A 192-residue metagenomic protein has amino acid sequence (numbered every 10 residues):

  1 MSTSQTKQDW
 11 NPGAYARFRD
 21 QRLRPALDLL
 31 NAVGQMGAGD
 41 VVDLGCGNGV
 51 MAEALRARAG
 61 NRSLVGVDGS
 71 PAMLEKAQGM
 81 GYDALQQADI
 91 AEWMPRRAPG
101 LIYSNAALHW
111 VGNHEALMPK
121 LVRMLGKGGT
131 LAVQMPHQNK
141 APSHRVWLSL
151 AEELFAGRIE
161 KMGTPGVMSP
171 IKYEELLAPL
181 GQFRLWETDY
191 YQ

Functional and structural regions predicted by a protein language model:
M1-M36, V50-A54, M73-K76, L148: Conserved class I S-adenosyl-L-methionine
D40, G129-T130: Short glycine-centered segments of the SAM/dcSAM-binding site in methyltransferase folds
D40-P95: Class I SAM-dependent methyltransferase SAM/SAH-binding core
Y103: A conserved beta-strand element that flanks and buttresses the S-adenosyl-L-methionine
A106-A107: Short catalytic micro-motifs in class I SAM-dependent methyltransferases
V111-G112, L125-K127: Helix-to-beta-strand junctions that scaffold the AdoMet/dcAdoMet cofactor pocket in Class I SAM-dependent enzymes
E115, V122, T130-Q192: Conserved catalytic/acceptor-binding region of the Class I
